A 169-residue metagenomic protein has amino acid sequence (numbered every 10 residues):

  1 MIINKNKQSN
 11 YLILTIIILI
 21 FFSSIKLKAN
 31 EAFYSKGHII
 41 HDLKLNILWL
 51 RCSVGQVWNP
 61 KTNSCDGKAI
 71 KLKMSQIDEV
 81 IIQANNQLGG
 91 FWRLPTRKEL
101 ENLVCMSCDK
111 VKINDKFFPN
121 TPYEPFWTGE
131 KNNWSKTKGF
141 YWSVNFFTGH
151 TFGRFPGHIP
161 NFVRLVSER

Functional and structural regions predicted by a protein language model:
I2-L14: Bacterial N-terminal signal peptides that target proteins for export
I13-F22: Bacterial N-terminal signal peptides
I25-A29: Sec/Tat signal peptide C-region and signal peptidase I cleavage site
Y34-K36: Short, small/polar residue-rich loop motifs at catalytic or cofactor-binding pockets
H38, L43-L45, R51-R93, R97-L100 (+3 more regions): Short aromatic-cysteine micro-motif
D78-F91, R97-F146, R154, E168: An exposed tryptophan-centered "aromatic clamp" motif
T151-G157: Short, exposed beta-strand-loop hairpins at the edges of beta-sheets in extracellular/periplasmic proteins
